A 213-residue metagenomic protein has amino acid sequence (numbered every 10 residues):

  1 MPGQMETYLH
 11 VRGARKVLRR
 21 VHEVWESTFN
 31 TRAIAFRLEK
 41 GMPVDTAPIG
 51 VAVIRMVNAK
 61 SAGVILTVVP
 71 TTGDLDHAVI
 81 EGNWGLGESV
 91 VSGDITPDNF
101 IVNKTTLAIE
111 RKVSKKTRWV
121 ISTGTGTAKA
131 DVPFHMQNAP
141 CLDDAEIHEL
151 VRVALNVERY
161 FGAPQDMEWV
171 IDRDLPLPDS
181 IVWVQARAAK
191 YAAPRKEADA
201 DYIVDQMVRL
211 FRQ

Functional and structural regions predicted by a protein language model:
M1-Q213: Conserved mixed alpha/beta core segments that line enzyme active sites in large multi-domain catalysts
